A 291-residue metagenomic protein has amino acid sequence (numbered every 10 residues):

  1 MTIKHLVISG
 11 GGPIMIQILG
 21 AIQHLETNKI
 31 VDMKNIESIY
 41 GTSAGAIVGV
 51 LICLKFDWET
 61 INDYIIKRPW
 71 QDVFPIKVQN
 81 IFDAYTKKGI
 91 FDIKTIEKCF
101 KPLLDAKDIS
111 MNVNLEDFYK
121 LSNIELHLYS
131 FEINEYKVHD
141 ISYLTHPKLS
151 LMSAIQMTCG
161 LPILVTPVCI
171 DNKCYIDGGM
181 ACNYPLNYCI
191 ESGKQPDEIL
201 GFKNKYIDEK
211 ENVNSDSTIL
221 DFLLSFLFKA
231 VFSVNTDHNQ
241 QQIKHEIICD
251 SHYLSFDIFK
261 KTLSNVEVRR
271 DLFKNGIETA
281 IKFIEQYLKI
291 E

Functional and structural regions predicted by a protein language model:
M1-T42, I47-E291: Patatin-like phospholipase
